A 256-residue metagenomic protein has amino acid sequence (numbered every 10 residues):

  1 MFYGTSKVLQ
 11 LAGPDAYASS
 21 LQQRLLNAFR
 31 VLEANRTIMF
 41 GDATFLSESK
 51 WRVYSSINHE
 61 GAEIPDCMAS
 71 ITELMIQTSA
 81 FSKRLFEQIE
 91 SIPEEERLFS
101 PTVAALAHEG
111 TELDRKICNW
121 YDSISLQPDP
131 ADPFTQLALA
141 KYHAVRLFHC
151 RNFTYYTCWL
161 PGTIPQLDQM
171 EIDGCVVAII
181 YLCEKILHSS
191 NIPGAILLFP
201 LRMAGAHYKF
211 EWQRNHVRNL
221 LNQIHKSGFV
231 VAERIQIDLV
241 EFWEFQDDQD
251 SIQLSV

Functional and structural regions predicted by a protein language model:
M1-E87, V256: Acidic/serine-rich, low-complexity amphipathic helices located in mid- to C-terminal regulatory regions
T5, L32, R84, S123-I124 (+2 more regions): Generic signature of intrinsically disordered, low-complexity segments enriched in small/polar residues
R24-V31, A104, P133, E241-E244: Amphipathic alpha-helical surface "interface" segments used for docking/oligomerization or membrane association within
F29, I117, I179, R234-L239 (+1 more regions): A generic structural signal for nonpolar/aromatic side chains embedded in well-ordered alpha-helices
T37-I38, H59-E60, P128, I237 (+1 more regions): Amphipathic alpha-helical interaction segments
F45-N222, K226: Cytosolic regulatory protein-protein interaction regions
L220-V256: Intrinsically disordered, low-complexity regulatory regions with latent secondary structure
